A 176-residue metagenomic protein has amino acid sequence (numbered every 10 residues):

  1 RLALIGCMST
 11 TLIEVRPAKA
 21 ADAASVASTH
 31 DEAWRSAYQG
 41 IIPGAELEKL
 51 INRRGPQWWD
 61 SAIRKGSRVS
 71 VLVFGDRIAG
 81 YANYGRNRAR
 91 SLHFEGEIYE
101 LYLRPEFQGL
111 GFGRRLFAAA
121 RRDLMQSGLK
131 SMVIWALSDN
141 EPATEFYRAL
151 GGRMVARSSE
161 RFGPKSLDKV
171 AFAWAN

Functional and structural regions predicted by a protein language model:
I5, S9, D168-N176: Terminal substrate-recognition subdomain of acyl/acetyltransferases
T10-I13, P17-A23, S28-E106, R114-A119 (+3 more regions): Acetyl-CoA-dependent GNAT
E100-Y102, V133-W135, A171: Short aromatic/hydrophobic contact patches that present stacked aromatics for nucleic-acid/ligand binding
R104-E106, L110, S138-D139: Active-site acidic-Proline motif in GNAT/NAT acetyltransferases
L124-W135: Conserved GNAT acetyl-CoA-binding A-motif
I134-T144, R161-S166: Conserved beta-strand-loop-alpha-helix junction that forms the acyl-donor binding cleft
Y147, G152: Conserved active-site tyrosine of GNAT-family acetyltransferases
